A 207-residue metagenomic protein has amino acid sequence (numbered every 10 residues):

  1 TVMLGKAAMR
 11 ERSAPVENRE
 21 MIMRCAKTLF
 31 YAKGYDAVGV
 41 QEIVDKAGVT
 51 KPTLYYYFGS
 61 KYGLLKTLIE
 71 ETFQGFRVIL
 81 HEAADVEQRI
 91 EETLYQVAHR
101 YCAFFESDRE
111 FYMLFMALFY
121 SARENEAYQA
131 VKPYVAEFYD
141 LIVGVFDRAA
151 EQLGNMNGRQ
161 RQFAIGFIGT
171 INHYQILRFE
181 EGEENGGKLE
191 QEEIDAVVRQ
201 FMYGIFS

Functional and structural regions predicted by a protein language model:
T1-A7, R100-A103, D140-R148, H173-S207: C-terminal peripheral helix-coil segments that are non-catalytic and often amphipathic
L4, R10, M21, C25 (+2 more regions): Helix-turn-helix
R10, L68-Q96, I142-A150: Amphipathic alpha-helical linker/stalk segments
N18, I22-F30, T72, Y101 (+1 more regions): Short hydrophobic clusters on alpha-helical segments that form packing/core surfaces in small helical domains
M23, L65, I69, F73 (+4 more regions): Amphipathic, non-transmembrane alpha-helical scaffold segments
T67, H81-S107, Q160-F167, Q191-E192: Hydrophobic alpha-helical connector segments
R77, H81-E82, N125-E151, R161-I165 (+2 more regions): Amphipathic alpha-helical packing segments from all-alpha helical-bundle domains
E106-Q129, I176-E181: Amphipathic alpha-helical segments used for helix-helix packing
